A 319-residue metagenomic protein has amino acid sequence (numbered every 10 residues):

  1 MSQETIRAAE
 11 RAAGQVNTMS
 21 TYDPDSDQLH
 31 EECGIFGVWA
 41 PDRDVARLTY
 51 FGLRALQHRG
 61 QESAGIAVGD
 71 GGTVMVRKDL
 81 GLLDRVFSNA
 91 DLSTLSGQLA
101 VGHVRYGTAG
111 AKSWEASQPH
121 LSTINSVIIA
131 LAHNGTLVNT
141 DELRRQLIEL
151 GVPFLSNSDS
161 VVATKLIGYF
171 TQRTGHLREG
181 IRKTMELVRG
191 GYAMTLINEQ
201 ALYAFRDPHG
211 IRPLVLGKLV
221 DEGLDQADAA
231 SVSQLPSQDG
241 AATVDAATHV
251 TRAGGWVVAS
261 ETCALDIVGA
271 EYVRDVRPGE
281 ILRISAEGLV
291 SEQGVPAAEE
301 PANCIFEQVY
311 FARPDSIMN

Functional and structural regions predicted by a protein language model:
S2-D239, T243-N319: Conserved short alpha-helical segments that host acidic/polar catalytic motifs at enzyme active sites
